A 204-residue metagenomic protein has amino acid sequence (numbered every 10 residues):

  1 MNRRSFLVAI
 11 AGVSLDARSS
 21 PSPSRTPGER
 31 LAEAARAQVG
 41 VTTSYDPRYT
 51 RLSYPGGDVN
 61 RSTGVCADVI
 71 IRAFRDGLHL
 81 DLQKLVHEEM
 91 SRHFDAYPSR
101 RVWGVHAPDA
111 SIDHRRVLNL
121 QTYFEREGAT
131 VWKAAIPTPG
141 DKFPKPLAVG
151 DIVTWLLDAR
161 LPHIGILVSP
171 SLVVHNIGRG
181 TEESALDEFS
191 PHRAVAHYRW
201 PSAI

Functional and structural regions predicted by a protein language model:
M1-V13: N-terminal secretory signal peptides and thylakoid transit peptides that target proteins across membranes
S20-A129, K133: N-terminal capping segments
G128-V149, T154-I204: Aromatic- and glycine-rich peptidoglycan recognition patches
